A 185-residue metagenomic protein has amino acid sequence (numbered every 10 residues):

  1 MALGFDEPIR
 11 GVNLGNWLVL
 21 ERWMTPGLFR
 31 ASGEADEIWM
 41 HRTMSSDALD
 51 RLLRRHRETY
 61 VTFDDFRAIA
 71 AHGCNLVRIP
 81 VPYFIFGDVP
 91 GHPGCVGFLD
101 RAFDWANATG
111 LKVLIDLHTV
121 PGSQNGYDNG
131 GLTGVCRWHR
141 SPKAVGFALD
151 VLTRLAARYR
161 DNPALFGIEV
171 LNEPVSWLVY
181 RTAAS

Functional and structural regions predicted by a protein language model:
M1-C74: N-terminal carbohydrate-binding accessory modules
A2, D6-L14, R22, S32-E34 (+1 more regions): Active-site region of glycoside hydrolase catalytic domains
G4, V12, S45, V89-G94 (+2 more regions): Serine/threonine-rich low-complexity intrinsically disordered regions
V12-N16, I79-Y83, I115-T119, E169-N172: A cross-domain feature marking catalytic cores of carbohydrate-active enzymes and several ubiquitous metabolic/repair
T43-S46, I79-Y83, G134-V135: A short alpha-helix capping/helix-coil boundary motif
D50-V77, G87, G91-T119, Y127-G167: An active-site-proximal structural segment forming one wall of the substrate-binding cleft that immediately precedes
I85-D88, W177-L178: Short, solvent-exposed loop/turn segments at secondary-structure junctions
